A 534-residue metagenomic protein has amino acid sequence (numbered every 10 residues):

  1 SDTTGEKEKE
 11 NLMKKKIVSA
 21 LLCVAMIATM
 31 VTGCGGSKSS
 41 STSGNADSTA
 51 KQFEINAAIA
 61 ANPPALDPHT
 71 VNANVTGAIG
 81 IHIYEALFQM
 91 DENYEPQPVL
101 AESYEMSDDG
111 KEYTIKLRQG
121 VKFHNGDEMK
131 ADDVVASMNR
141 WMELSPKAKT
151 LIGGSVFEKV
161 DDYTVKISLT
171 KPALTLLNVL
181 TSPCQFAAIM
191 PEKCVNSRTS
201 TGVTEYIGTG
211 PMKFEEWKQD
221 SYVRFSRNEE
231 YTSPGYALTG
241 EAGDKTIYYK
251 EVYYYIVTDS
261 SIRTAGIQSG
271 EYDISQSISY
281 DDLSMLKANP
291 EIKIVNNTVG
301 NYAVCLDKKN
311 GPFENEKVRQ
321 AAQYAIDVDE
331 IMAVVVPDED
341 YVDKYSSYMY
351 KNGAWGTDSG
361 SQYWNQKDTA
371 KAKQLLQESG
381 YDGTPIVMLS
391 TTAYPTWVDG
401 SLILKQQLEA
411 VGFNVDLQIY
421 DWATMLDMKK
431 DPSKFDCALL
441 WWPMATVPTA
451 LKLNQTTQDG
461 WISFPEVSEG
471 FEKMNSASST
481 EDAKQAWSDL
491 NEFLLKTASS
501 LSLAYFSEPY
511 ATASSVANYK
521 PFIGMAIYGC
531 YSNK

Functional and structural regions predicted by a protein language model:
I17, M212, Y324, E339-E378 (+1 more regions): Structural transition elements
A58-D108, N139: N-terminal lobe/hinge region of extracytoplasmic solute-binding protein
I59-G77, L100-A101, D127, T175-Q185 (+2 more regions): A structural "hinge/loop" feature
E105, K149-C194, S200, P211-K218 (+1 more regions): Surface-exposed binding/hinge segments that line and control ligand-binding clefts or catalytic entry sites
H124, T170-A187, I207-D259, L283-G300: Aromatic-rich, solvent-exposed beta-strand/loop patch
K130-A136, D162-K166, G210-P211, T246-E251 (+5 more regions): Alpha-helical secondary-structure segments
K218, Y222-V223, I326-W355, T396-K405 (+1 more regions): Detector for C-terminal structural segments
K373-M444: Ligand/substrate-recognition segments at binding pockets and active sites
